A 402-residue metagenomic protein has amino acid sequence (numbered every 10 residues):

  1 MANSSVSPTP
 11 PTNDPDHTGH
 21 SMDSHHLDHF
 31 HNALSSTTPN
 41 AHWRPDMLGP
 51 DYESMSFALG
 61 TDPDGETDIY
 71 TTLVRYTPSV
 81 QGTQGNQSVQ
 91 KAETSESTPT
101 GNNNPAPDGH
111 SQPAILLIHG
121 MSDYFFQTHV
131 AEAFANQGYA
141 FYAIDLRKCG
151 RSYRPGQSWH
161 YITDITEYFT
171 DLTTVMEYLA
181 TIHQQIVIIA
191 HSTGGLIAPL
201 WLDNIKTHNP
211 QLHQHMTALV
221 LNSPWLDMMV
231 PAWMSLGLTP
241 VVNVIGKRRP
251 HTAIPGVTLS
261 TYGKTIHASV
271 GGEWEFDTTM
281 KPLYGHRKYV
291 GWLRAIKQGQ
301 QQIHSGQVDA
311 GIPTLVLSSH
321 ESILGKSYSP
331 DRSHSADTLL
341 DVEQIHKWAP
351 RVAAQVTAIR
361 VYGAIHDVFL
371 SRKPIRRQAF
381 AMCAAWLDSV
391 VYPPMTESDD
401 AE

Functional and structural regions predicted by a protein language model:
M1-T83, P107: An N-terminal hydrophobic leader/cap segment in hydrolases
E66-Y70, P78-G85, V89-E93, P99-A114: Proline/glycine-enriched tight loop/beta-turn segments at coil->beta junctions that connect or precede beta-strands
T77-G82, P105-L146, Y153-P155: Short, surface-exposed "cap/lid" segments of acyl-processing enzymes
S122, G150-Q184, I375-A379: Catalytic nucleophile-loop/oxyanion-hole region of alpha/beta-hydrolase and closely related hydrolase-like folds
I189-A198: Gly/Ala-rich beta-loop-alpha elbow adjacent to hydrolase catalytic centers
I197-V290: Alpha/beta-hydrolase-fold enzymes
I254-A354, R360: Serine-hydrolase catalytic core
Q355-E402: Catalytic active-site module of serine/aspartate enzymes centered on a nucleophile-bearing elbow/loop
